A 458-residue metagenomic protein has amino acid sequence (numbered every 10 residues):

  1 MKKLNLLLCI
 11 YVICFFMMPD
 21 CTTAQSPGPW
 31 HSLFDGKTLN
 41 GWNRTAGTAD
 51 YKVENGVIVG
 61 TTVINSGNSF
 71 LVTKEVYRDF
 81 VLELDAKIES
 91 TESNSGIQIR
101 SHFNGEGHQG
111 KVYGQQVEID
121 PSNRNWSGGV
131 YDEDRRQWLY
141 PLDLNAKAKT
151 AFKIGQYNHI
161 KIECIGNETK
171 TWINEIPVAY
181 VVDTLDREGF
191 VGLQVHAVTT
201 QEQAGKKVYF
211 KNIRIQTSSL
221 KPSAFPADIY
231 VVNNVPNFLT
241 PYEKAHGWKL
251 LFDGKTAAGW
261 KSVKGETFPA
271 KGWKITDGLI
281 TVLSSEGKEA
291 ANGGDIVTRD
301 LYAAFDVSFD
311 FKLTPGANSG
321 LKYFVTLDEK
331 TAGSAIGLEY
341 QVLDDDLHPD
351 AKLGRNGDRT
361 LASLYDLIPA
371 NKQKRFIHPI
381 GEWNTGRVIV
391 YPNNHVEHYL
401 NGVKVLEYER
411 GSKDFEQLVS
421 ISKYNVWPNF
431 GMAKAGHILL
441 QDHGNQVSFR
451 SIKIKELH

Functional and structural regions predicted by a protein language model:
M1-S26: Bacterial Sec-dependent N-terminal signal peptides
C21-H458: Carbohydrate-interacting regions of secretory-pathway proteins
